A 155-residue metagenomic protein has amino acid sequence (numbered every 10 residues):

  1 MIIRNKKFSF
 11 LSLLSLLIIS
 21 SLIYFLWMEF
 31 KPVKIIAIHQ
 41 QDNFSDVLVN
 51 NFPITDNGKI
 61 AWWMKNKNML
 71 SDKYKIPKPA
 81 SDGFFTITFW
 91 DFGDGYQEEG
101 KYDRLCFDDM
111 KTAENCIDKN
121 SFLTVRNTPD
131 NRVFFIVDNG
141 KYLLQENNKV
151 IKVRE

Functional and structural regions predicted by a protein language model:
M1-K7: Short, Lys/Arg-rich N-terminal segment immediately upstream of the first membrane anchor
F8-E29: Hydrophobic membrane-insertion alpha-helices, especially the h-region of bacterial N-terminal signal peptides
W27-K31, H39-Q41: Contiguous hydrophobic, core-forming segments of folded domains
Q40-P53: Acidic/histidine-rich, surface-exposed loop or edge segments in extracytoplasmic proteins
N50-S121: Mature extracytoplasmic domains of secretory-pathway proteins
G95-E155: Non-cytosolic head/periplasmic domains of membrane-anchored proteins
